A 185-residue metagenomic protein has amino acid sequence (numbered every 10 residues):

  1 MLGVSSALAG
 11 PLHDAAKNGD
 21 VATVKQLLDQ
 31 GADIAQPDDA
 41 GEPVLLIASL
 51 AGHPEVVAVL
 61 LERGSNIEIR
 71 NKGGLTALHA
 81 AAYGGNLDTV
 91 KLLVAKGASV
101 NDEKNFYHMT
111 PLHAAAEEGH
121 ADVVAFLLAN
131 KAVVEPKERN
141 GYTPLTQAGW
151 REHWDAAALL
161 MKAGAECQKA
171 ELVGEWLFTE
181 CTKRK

Functional and structural regions predicted by a protein language model:
S5-P11, N130, W150, W154-K185: Ankyrin-repeat-protein effector appendages
L8, G41, G74, Y107-H108 (+1 more regions): Start-of-repeat signature of ankyrin repeats
L8-P43, I47: N-terminal segments that cap or nucleate solenoid repeat domains
D14-G19, I47-H53, A80-N86, A114-H120 (+2 more regions): Ankyrin repeat A-helix N-terminal signature
D20-L28, H53-L61, N86-V94, H120-L128 (+1 more regions): Ankyrin repeat structural motif
I34, I67, V100-N101, V134 (+1 more regions): Ankyrin-repeat inter-repeat connecting loop/turn
D38, N71, K104-N105, E138 (+1 more regions): Ankyrin repeat boundary/linker residues
E42, L46-A95: Mid-chain, structured segments of secreted extracytoplasmic proteins
